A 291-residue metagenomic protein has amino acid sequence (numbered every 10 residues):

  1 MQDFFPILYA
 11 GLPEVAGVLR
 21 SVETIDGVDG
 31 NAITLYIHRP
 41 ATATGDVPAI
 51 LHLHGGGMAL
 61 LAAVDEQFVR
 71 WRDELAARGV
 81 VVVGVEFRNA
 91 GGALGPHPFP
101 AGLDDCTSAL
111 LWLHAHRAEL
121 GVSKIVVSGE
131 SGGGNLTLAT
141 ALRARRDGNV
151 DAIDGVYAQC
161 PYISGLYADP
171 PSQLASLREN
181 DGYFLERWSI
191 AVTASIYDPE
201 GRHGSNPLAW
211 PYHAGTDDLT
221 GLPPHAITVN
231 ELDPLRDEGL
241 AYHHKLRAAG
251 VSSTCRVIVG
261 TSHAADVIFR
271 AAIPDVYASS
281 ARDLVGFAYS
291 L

Functional and structural regions predicted by a protein language model:
M1-D3: Ser/Thr- and Pro/Gly-biased, low-complexity intrinsically disordered regions that serve as regulatory linkers
F5-L291: Alpha/beta-hydrolase superfamily serine-hydrolase fold, recognizing
